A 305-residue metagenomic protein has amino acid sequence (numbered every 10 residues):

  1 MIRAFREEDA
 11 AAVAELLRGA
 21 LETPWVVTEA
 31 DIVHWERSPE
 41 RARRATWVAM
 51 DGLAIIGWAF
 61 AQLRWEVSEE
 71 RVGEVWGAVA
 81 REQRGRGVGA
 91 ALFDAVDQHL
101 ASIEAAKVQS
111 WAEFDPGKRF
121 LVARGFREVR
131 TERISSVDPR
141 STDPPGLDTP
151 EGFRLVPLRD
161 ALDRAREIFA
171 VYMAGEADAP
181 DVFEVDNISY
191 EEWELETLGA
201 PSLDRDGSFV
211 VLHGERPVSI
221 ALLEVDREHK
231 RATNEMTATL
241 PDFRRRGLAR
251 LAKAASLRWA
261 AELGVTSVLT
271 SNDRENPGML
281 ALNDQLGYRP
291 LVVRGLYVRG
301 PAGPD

Functional and structural regions predicted by a protein language model:
M1-W35, D148-I188, E192: Short amphipathic alpha-helix that is part of the acyltransferase structural core
E7-E8, L17-Q109, E113, H213 (+2 more regions): Conserved donor-binding loop and adjoining core beta-sheet/short helix segment in diverse acyl/aminoacyl transferases
L17, F93-D94, S110, Y172 (+4 more regions): Polar/charged side chains located within well-ordered beta-strands of beta-rich proteins
R37-R41, G199-D204: Short loop/turn motifs at secondary-structure junctions and domain boundaries
W65-V67, R81-D160, R294-R299: Acyl-donor-binding surface of acyltransferase catalytic domains
G85-Q98, T239, R245-R258, P277 (+2 more regions): Conserved acetyl-CoA-binding loop-helix of GNAT-fold acetyltransferases
R124-D143, G207, R258, L263-D305: Active-site/acyl-donor-binding loops of N-acyltransferases
L223-E224, R231-N234, R245, A249-A255 (+3 more regions): Extended hydrophobic/aromatic segments used for targeting, binding, or gating
